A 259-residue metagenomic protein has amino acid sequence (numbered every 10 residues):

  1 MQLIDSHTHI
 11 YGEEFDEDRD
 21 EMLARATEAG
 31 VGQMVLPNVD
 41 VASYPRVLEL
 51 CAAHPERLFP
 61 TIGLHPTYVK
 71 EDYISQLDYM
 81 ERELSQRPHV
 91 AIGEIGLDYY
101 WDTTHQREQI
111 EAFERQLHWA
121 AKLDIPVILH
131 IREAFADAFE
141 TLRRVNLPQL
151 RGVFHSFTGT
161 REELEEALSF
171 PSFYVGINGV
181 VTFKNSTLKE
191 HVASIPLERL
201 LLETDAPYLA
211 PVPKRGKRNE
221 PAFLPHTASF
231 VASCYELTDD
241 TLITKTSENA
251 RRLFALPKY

Functional and structural regions predicted by a protein language model:
M1-Y259: Mid-domain alpha/beta scaffold segments of enzyme catalytic cores
